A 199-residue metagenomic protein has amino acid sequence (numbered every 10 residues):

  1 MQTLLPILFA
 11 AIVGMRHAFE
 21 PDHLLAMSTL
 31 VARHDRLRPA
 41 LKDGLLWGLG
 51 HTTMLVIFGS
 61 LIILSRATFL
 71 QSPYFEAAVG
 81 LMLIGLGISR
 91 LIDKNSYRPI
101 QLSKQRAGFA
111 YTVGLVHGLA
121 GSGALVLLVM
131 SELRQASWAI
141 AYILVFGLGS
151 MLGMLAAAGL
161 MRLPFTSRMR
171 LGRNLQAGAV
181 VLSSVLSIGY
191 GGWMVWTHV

Functional and structural regions predicted by a protein language model:
M1-A18, A40-L45, S103-V116, W138-F146: Small-residue-enriched transmembrane helix starts and helix-helix packing motifs in multi-pass inner-membrane proteins
M1-T3, L30-L37, I100-Q105, V129-Q135: Helix-boundary and loop/linker segments of multi-pass membrane transporters
T3-L5, F9, R38-S103: Membrane helix-loop-helix hairpins that form the core translocation module of multi-pass transporters
F19-L25, L119-L127: Transmembrane helix boundary and interhelical junction motifs in multipass membrane proteins
E20-H23, H51, I84, H117 (+2 more regions): Divalent metal-coordination and catalytic microenvironments
R38-F69, L133-T166: A small-residue-rich subset of transmembrane alpha-helices
L70-S96, G172-V199: Selective transmembrane alpha-helices of multi-pass membrane proteins
I88-G121, R170-A177: Alpha-helical multi-pass membrane helix bundles of inner-membrane/thylakoid proteins, especially permease cores
